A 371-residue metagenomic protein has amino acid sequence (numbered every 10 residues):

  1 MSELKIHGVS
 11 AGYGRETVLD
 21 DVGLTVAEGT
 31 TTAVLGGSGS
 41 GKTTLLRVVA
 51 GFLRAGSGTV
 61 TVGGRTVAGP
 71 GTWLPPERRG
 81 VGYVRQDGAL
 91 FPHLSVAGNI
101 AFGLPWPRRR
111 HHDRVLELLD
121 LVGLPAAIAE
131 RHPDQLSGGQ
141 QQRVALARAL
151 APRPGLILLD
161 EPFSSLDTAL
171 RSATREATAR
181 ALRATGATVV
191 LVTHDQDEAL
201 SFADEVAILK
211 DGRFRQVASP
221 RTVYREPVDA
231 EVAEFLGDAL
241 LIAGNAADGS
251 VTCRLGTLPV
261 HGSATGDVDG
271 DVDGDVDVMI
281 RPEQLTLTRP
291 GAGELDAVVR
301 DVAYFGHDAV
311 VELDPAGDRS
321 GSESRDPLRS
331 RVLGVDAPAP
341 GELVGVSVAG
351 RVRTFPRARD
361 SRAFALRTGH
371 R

Functional and structural regions predicted by a protein language model:
G14, R54, G71, L94-D113 (+1 more regions): ABC-type ATPase nucleotide-binding domains, specifically the catalytic core motifs of the NBD
A50: Helix-to-loop junction immediately C-terminal to a conserved catalytic motif
V67-G82, W106, V223, P227: ABC ATPase NBD coupling module
H112-A127, R180-R183: Conserved ABC ATPase "signature" region
H132-L136, Q140: Conserved ABC ATPase signature
R183, T193-G256: Internal alpha/beta loop-helix hairpins
S250-R371: Non-catalytic connector elements of ABC transporters
